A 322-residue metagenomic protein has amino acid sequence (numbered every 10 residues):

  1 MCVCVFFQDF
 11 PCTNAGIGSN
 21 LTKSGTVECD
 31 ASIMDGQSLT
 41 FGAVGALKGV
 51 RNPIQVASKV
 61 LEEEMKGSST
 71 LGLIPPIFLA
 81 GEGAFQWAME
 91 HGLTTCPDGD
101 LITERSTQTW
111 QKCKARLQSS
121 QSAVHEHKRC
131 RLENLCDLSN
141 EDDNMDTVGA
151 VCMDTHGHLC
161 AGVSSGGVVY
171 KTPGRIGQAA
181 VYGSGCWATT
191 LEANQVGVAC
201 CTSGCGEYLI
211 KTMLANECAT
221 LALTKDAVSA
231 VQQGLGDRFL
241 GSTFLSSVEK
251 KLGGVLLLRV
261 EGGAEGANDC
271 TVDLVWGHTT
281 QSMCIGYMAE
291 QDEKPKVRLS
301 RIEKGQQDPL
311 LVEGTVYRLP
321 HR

Functional and structural regions predicted by a protein language model:
M1-R322: N-terminal nucleophile
